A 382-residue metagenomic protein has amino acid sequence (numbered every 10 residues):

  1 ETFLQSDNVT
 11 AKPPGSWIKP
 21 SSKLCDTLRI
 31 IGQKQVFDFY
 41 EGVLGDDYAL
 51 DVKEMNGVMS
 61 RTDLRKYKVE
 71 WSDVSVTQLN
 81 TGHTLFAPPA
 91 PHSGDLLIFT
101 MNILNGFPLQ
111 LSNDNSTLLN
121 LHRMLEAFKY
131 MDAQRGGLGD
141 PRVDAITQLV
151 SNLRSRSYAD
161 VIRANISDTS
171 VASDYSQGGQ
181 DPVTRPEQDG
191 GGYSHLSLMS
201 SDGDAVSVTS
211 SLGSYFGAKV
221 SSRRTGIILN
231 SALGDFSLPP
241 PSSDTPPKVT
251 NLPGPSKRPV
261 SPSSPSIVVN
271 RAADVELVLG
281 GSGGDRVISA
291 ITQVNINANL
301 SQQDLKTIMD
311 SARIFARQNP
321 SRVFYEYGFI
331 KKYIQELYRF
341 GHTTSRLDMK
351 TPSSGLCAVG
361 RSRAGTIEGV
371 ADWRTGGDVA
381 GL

Functional and structural regions predicted by a protein language model:
E1-Q35, F39-E41, D46-H83, A87-H92 (+3 more regions): Noncatalytic scaffold domains of N-terminal-nucleophile
S6-T10, P14, S21, G106-L212 (+4 more regions): Internal maturation/activation junctions in enzymes
K34-E41, D46, V52, N102-N105 (+1 more regions): Alpha-helical support elements that line or immediately flank enzyme active sites and cofactor-binding pockets
G42, D46-A49, D114-R135, L305-F315: Short, well-structured alpha-helical segments that form the helix of a local strand-helix-strand
V58-S60, D204-R271, L277, L305: Active-site rim segments in enzyme catalytic domains, especially the processed small/beta chain of N-terminal
W71, G190-Y193, Y215, S261-S263: Short, small/polar residue-rich loop motifs at catalytic or cofactor-binding pockets
L85-G94, Y193-S197, T209-V220, G280-I288: Glycine-rich phosphate/pyrophosphate-binding beta-alpha loops
G137, P141, D202, S256-R258 (+2 more regions): Extended C-terminal subregions enriched in glycine
